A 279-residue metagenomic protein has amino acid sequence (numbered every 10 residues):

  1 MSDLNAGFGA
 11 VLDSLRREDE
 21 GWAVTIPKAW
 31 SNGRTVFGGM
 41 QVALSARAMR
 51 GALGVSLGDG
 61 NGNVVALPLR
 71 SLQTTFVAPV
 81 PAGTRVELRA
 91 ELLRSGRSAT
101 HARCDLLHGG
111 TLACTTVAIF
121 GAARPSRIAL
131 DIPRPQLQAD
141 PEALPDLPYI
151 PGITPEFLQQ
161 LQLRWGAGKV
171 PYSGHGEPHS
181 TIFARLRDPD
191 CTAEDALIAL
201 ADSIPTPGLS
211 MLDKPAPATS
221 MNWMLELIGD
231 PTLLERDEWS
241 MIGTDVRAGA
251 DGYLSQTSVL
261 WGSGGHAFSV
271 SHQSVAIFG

Functional and structural regions predicted by a protein language model:
M1-G279: Terminal targeting signals and extreme-terminal segments of soluble enzymes
